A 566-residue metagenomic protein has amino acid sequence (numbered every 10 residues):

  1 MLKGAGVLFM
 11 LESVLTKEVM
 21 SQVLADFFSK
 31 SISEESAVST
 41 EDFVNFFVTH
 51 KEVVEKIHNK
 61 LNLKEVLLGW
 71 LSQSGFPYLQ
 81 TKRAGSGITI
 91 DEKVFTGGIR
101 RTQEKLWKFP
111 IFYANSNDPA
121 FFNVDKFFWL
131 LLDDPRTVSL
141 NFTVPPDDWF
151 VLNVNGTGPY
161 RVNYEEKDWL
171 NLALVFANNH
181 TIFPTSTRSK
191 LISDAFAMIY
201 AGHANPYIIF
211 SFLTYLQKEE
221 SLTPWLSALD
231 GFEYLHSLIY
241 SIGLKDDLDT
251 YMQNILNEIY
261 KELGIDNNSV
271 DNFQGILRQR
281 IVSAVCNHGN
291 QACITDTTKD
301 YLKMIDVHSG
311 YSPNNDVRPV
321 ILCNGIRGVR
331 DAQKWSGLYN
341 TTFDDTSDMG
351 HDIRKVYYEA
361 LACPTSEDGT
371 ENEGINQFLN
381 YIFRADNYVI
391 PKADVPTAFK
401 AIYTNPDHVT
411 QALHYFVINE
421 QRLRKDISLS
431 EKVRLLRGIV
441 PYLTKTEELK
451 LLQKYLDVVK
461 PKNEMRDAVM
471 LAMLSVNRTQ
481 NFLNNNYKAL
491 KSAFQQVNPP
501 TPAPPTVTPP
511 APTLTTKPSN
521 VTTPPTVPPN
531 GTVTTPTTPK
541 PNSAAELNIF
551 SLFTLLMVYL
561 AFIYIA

Functional and structural regions predicted by a protein language model:
M1-I88, N205-Q217: Amphipathic alpha-helical substructures
K3-G4, S29, T89-D91, A114-L130 (+1 more regions): Long, ordered, helix-rich scaffold segments
S36, I99-Q103, V162-N163: A short, polar/proline- and glycine-enriched secondary-structure boundary/capping micro-motif
T81-K82, G87-D118: Polar, glycine-rich mid-to-C-terminal structural blocks that act as macromolecule-binding/assembly scaffolds
P500-P509, T515-T516, T522-T523, T538: Extracellular/luminal ectodomains of metazoan preproproteins built from arrays of small disulfide-bonded modules
P524, P529-L552: C-terminal GPI-anchoring signal of eukaryotic secretory precursors
A561-A566: C-terminal membrane-anchoring or membrane-association module
